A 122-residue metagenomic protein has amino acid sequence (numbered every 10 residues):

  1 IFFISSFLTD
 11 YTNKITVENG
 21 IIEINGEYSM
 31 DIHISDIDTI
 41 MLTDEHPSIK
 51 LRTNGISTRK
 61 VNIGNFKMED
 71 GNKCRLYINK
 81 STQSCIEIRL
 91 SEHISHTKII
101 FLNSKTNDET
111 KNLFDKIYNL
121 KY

Functional and structural regions predicted by a protein language model:
I4, N19, D70, E92-I99: Generic, low-specificity signal for short hydrophobic/alpha-helical stretches with a mild N-terminal bias, encompassing
I4-I34, T39-M41: Conserved beta-hairpin
T16-N19, D44, T58, E109: General structural signal for secondary-structure boundaries
N25-D31, T39-I94: Non-transmembrane, membrane-adjacent beta-strand/coil modules in membrane-associated proteins and peripheral
H46, K80-Y122: Terminal and domain-flanking low-complexity segments
